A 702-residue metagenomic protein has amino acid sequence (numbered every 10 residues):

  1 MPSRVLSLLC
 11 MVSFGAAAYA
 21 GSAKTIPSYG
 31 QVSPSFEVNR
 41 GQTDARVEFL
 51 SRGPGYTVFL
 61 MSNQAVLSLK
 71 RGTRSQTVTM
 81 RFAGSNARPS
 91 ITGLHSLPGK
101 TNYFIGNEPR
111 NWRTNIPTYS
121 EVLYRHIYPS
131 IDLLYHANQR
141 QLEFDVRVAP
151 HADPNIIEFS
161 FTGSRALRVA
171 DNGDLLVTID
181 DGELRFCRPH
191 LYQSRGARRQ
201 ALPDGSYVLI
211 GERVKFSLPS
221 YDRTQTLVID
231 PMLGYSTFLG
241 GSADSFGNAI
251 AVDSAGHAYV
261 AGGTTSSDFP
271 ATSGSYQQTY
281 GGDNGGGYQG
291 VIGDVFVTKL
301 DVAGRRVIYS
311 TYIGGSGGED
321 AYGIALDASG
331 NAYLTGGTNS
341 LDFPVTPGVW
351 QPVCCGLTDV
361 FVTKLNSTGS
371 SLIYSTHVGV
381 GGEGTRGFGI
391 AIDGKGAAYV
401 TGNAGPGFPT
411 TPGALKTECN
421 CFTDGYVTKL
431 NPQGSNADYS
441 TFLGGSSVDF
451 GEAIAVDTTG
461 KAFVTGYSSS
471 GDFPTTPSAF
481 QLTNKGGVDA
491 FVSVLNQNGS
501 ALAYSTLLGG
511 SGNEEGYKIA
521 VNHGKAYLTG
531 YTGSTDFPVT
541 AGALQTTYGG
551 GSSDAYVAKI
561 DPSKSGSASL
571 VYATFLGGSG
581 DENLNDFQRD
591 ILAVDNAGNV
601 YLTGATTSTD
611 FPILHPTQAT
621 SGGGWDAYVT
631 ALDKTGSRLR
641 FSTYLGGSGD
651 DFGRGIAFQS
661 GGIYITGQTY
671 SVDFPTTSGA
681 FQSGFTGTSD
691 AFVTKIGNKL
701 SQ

Functional and structural regions predicted by a protein language model:
M1-V5: Positively charged n-region of N-terminal signal peptides that target proteins for export
L6, Y19-S242, A249-D253: Residues that cap or anchor secondary-structure elements
S7-A16: Bacterial N-terminal signal peptides
S75-T77, G84-N86, P154, K215 (+1 more regions): A sequence-level/structural motif corresponding to short, flexible coil/turn segments enriched in small polar residues
